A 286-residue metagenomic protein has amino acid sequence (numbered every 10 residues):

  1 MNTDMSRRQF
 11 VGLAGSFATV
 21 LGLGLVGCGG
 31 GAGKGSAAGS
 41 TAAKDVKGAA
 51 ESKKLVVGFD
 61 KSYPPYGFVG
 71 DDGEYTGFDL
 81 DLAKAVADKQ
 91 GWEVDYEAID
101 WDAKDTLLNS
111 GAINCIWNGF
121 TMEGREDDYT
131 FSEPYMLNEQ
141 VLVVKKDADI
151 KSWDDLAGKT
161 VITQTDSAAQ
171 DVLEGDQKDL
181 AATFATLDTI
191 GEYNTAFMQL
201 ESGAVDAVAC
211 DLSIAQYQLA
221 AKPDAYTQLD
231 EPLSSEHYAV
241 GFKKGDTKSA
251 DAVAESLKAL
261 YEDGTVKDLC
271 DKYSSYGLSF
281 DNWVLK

Functional and structural regions predicted by a protein language model:
N2-L21: N-terminal secretory signal peptides and thylakoid transit peptides that target proteins across membranes
L25-S40: Bacterial lipoprotein signal-peptidase II cleavage site
G29, L80-K89, K159, T165-A168 (+1 more regions): Extended ligand-binding regions for polar small-molecule ligands
K61, L137-V144, Q216, A220-E255 (+1 more regions): Periplasmic-binding protein-like
K61-P64, Y75-D88, F120, V141-N194 (+2 more regions): Bilobed "Venus flytrap"/periplasmic-binding protein-like clamshell domains and structurally analogous long
K84, E93-D155: Acidic, polar ligand-binding/catalytic clefts
Y96-T106, L187-M198, E236: Short helix-initiation/N-cap motifs at beta->coil->alpha
A103-T106, G119-D128, V172-G175, E201-S235: A ligand-binding cleft/hinge motif common to bilobed small-molecule-binding domains
